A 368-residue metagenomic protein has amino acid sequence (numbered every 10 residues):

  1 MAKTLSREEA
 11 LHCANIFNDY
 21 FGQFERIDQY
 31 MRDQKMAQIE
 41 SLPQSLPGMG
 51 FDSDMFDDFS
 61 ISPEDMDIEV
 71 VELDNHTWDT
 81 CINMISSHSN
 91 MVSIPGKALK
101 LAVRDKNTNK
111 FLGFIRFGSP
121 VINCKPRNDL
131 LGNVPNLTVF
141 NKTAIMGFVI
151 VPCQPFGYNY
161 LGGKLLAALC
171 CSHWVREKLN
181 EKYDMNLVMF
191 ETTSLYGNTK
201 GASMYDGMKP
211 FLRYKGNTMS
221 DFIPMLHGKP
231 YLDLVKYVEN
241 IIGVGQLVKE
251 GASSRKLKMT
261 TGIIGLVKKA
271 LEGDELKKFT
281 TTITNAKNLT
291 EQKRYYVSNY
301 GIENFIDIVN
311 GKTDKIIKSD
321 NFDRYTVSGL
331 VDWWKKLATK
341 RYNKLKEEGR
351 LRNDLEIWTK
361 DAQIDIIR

Functional and structural regions predicted by a protein language model:
M1-A2, D184: Globin-like tetrapyrrole-binding proteins
A2-A37, K236-R368: Long, compositionally biased intrinsically disordered regions
S6, S41, S45, S53 (+12 more regions): Generic serine detector
H12, V71-T80, S87-S89, K97-L99 (+1 more regions): Acyl-donor binding region in acyl/amide transferases
C13-T108: Low-complexity, highly charged intrinsically disordered N-terminal segments that act as targeting/localization
Q44-D74, F117, G147, G265 (+1 more regions): Generic preference for hydrophobic/aromatic residues in regular secondary structure cores
